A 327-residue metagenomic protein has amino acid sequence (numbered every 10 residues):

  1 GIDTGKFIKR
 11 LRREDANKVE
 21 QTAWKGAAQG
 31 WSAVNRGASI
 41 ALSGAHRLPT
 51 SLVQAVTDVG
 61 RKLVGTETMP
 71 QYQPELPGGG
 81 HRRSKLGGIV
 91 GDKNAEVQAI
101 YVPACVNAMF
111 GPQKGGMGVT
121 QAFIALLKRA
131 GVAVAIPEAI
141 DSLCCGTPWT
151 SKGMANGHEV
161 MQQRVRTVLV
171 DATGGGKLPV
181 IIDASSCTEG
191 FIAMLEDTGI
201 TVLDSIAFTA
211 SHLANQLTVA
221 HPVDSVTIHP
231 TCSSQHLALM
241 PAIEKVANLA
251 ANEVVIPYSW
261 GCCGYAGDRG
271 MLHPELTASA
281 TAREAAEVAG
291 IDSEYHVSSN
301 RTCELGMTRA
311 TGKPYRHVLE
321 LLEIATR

Functional and structural regions predicted by a protein language model:
G1: Short acidic/histidine-rich active-site segments
T4-R327: Iron-sulfur cluster-binding electron-transfer modules in prokaryotic oxidoreductases
